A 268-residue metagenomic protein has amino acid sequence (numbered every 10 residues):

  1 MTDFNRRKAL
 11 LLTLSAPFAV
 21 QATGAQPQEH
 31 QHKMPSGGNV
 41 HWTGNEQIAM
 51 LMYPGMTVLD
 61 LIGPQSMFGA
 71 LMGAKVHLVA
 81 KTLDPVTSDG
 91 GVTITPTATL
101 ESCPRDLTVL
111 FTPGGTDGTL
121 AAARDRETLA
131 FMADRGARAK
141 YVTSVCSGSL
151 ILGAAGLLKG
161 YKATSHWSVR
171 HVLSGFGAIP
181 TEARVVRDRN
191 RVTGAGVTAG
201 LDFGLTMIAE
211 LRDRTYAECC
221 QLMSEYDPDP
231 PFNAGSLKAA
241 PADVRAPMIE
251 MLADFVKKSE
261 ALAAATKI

Functional and structural regions predicted by a protein language model:
T2-V142, L150-G153, R170-V172, P180-T181 (+1 more regions): Extended, subdomain-level signal for the structured scaffold at the beginning of enzyme domains
D60, G196-F203: Catalytic-loop motifs flanking and including active-site residues across diverse enzymes
G115, R187-N190: Flexible glycine/proline-enriched surface loops and loop-helix/loop-strand junctions
G153-G156, L201: Acidic/polar active-site rim loop that often engages polyanionic ligands
L158-V185: A conserved active-site-flanking secondary-structure segment within enzyme catalytic domains
N190-G196: A short glycine-threonine-serine/GTX helix/turn-capping micro-motif
